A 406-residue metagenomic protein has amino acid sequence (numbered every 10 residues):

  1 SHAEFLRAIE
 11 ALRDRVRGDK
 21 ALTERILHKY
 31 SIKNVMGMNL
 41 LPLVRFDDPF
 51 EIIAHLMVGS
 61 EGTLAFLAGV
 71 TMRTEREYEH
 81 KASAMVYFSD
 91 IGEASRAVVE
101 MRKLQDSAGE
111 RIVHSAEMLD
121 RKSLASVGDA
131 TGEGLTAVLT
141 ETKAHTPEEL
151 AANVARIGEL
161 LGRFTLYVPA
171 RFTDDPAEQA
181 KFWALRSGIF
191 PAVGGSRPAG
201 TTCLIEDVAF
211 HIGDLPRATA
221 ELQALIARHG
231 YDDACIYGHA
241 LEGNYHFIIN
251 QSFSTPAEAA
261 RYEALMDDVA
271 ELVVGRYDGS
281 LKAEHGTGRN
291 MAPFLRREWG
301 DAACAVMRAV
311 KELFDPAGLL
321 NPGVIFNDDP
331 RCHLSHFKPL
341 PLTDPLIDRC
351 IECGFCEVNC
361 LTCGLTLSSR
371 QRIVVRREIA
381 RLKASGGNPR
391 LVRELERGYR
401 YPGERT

Functional and structural regions predicted by a protein language model:
S1-A21, T136-E159, Y167, L365-Q371 (+2 more regions): N-terminal leader/propeptide and maturation segments of large enzyme subunits in energy/redox metabolism and hydrolases
S1-E93, A97, A317-N327, R331-L342: FAD-binding subdomain of flavoenzyme oxidoreductases
N34, P42-F50, A54-A264, L272-S280 (+2 more regions): C-terminal substrate-recognition/cap domain of FAD-linked oxidoreductases
A65, A220, Y245, D267 (+7 more regions): Feature representing long, continuous alpha-helical segments
H80-A84, C203, F253-E258, R289-E298 (+4 more regions): Short beta-alpha connecting loops at secondary-structure transitions that line or flank enzyme active sites
A192, S196, P293-L342: Activity-critical C-terminal alpha-helical subdomain
F326-I347, E357, C363-T406: Ferredoxin-type iron-sulfur electron-transfer modules in oxidoreductases and energy-metabolism complexes
C350: Short Cys/His-rich zinc-binding micro-motifs
